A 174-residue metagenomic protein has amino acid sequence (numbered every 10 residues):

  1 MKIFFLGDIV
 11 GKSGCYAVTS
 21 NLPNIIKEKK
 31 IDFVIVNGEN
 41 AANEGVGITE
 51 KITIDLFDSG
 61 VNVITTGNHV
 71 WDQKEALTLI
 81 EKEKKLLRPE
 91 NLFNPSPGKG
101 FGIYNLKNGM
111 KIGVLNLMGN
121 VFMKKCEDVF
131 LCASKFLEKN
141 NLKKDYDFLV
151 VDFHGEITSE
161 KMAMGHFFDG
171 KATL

Functional and structural regions predicted by a protein language model:
M1-L174: Acidic, metal/ion-coordinating pockets
